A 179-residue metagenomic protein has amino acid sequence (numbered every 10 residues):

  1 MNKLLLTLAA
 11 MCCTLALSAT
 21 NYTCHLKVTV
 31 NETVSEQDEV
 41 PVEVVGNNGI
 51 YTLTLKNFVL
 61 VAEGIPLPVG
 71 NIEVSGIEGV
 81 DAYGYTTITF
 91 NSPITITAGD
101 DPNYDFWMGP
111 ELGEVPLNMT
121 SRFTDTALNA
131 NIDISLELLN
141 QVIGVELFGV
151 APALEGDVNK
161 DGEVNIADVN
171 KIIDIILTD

Functional and structural regions predicted by a protein language model:
M1-T23: Bacterial Sec-dependent N-terminal signal peptides
A19-H25, V34-D38, V69-Y83, D125-L154: Edge beta-strand at a domain terminus
T29-V30, N57-A62, I96, D133-Q141: Short, solvent-exposed aromatic-acidic interface loops
S35-N118, F123: Predominantly extracellular/secreted and cell-surface proteins with exposed, flexible low-complexity segments
L154-K160: Calcium-binding motifs, dominated by EF-hand helix-loop-helix domains
D161-D179: Alpha-helical segments with a strong preference for the paired helices of cellulosomal dockerin domains
